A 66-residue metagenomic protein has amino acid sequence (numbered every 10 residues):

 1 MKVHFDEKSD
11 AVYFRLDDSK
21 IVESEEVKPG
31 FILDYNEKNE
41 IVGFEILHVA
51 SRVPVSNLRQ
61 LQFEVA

Functional and structural regions predicted by a protein language model:
M1-A66: Small, basic N-terminal interaction modules of short regulatory proteins
